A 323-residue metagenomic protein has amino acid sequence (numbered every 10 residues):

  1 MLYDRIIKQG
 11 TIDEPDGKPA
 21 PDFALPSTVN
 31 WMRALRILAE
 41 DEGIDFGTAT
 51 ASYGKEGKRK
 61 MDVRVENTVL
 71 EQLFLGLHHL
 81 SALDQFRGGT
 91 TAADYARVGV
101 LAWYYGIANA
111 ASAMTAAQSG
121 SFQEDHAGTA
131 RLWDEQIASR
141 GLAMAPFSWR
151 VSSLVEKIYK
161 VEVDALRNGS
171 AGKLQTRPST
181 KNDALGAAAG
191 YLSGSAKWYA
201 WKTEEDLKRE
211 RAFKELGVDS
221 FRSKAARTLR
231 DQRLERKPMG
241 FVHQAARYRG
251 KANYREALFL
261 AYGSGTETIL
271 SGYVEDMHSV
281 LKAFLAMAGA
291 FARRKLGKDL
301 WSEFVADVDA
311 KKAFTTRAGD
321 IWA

Functional and structural regions predicted by a protein language model:
M1-A323: Terminal alpha-helical segments
